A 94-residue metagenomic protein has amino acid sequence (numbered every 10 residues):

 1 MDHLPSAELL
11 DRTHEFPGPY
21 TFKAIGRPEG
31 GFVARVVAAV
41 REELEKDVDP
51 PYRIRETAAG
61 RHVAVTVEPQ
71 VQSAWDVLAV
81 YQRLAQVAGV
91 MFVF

Functional and structural regions predicted by a protein language model:
M1-F94: Long, contiguous binding/interaction regions
